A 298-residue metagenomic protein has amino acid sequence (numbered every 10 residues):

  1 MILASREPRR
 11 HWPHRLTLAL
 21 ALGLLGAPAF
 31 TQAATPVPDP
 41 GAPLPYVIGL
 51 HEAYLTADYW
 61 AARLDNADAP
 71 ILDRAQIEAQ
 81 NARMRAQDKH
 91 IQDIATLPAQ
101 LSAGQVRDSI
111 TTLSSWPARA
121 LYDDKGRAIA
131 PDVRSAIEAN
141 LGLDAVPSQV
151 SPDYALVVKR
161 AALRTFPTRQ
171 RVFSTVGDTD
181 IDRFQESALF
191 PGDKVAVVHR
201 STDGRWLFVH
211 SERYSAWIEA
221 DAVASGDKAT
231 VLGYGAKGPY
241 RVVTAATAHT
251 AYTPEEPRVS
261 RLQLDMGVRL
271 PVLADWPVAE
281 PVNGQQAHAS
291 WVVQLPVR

Functional and structural regions predicted by a protein language model:
M1-W12: N-terminal secretory signal peptides that target proteins for export/translocation
T17-A27: Bacterial N-terminal signal peptides
A29-A33: Sec/Tat signal peptide C-region and signal peptidase I cleavage site
A34-R164, R169-D180, H210-T250, P254-P257 (+2 more regions): Boundary regions of SH3-family modules and the immediately adjacent low-complexity/disordered segments in eukaryotic
H199-G204, D275-A279: Short, charged beta-turn/beta-strand-edge "cap" motif at the junction between a beta-strand and an adjacent loop
